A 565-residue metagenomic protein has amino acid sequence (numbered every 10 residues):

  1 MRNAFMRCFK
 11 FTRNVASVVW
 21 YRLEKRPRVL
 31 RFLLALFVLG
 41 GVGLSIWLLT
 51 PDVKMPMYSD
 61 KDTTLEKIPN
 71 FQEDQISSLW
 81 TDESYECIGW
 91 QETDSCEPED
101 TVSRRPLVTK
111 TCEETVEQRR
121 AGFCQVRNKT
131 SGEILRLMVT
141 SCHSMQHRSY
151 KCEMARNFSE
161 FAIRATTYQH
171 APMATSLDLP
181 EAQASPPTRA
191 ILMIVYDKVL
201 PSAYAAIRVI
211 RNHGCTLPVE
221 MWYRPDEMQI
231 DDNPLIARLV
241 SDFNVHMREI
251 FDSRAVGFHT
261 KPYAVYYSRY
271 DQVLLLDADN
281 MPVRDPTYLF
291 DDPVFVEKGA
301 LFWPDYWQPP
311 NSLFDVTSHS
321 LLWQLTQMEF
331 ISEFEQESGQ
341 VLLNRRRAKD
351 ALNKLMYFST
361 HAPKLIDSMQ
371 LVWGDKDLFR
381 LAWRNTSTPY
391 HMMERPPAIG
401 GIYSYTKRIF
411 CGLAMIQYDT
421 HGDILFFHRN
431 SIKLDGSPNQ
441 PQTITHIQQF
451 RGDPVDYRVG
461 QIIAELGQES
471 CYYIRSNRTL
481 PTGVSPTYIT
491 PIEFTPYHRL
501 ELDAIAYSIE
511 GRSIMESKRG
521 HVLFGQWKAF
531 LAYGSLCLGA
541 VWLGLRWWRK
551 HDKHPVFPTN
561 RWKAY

Functional and structural regions predicted by a protein language model:
R2-E24: Membrane-proximal N-terminal segments immediately preceding the first transmembrane helix
N3, F9, W47, D60-K61 (+1 more regions): Low-complexity intrinsically disordered segments
V15, P27-W548, Y565: Glycosyltransferase catalytic domains, chiefly GT-A lineage
K553-Y565: Cytoplasmic C-terminal tails of single-pass
